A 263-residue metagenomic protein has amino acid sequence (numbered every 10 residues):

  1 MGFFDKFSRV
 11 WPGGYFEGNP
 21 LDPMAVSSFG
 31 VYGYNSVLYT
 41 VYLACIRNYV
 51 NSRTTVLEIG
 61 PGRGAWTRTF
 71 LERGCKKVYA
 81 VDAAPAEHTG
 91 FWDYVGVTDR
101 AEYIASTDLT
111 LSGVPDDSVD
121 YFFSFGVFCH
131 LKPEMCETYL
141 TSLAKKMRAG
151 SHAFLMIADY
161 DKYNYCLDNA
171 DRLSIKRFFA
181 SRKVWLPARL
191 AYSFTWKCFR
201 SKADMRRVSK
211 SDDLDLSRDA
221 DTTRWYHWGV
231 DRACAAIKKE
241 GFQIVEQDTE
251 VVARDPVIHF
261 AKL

Functional and structural regions predicted by a protein language model:
M1-V50, I59, R63-S112, L131-M135 (+1 more regions): Class I (Rossmann-like) S-adenosyl-L-methionine-dependent methyltransferase catalytic domain, capturing the SAM-binding
R53: Phosphate-coordination loops involved in phosphoryl transfer and adenosine-cofactor binding
F123: A conserved beta-strand element that flanks and buttresses the S-adenosyl-L-methionine
G126-V127: Short catalytic micro-motifs in class I SAM-dependent methyltransferases
E137-A149: A short glycine-rich, Lys/Arg-flanked "PGG" loop and its adjoining helix->strand segment in the class I
